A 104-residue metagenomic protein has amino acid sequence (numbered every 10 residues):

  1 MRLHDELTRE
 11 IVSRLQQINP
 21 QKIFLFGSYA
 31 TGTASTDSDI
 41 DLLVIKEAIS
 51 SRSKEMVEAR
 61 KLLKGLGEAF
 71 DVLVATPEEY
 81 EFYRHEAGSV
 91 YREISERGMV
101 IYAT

Functional and structural regions predicted by a protein language model:
M1-K22, A30-T36, E47-T104: Catalytic core of pol beta-like nucleotidyltransferases
D39-D41: Acidic Asp/Glu-based divalent-cation binding sites
L43-I45: Short hydrophobic/aromatic beta-strand micro-patches that form the beta-sheet surface supporting nucleotide- or nucleic
